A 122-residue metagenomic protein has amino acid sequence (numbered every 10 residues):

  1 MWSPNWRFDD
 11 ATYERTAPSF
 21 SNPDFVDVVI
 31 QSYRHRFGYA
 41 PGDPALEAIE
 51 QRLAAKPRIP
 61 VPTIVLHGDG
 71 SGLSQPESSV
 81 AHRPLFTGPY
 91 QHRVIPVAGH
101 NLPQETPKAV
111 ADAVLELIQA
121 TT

Functional and structural regions predicted by a protein language model:
M1-S3: Glycine-rich phosphate/pyrophosphate-binding loop and adjacent beta-alpha nucleotide/cofactor-binding cores
N5-L85, Q91-V94: Conserved serine/cysteine hydrolase catalytic core
G88-T122: Catalytic active-site module of serine/aspartate enzymes centered on a nucleophile-bearing elbow/loop
